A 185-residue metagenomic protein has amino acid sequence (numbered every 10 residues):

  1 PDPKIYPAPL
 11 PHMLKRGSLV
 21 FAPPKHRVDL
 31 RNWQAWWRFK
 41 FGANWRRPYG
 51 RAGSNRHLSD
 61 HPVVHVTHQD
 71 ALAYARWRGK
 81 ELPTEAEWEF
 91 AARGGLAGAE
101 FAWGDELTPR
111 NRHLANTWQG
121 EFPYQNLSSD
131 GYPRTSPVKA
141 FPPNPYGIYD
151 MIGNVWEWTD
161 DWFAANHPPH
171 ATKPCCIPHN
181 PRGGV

Functional and structural regions predicted by a protein language model:
P1: Cell-wall glycan-active module
K4-V185: Functional-site microenvironments in short loops/helix caps that host divalent-cation chemistry
